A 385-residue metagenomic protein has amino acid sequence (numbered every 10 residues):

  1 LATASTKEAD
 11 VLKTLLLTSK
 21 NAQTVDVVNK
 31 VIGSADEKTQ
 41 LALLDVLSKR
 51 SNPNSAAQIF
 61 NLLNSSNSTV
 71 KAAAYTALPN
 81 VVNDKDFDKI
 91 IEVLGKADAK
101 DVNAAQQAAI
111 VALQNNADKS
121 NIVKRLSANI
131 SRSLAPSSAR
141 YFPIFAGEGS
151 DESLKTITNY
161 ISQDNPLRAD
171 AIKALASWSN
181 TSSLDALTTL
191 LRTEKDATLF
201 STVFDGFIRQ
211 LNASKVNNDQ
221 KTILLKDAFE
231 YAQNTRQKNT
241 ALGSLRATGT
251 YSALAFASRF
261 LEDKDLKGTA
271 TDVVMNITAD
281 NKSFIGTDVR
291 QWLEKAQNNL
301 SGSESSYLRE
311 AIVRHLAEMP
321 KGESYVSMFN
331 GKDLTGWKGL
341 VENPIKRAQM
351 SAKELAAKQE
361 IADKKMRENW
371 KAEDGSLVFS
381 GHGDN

Functional and structural regions predicted by a protein language model:
L1-T3, D10, N21-G33, Q40-L41 (+10 more regions): Amphipathic alpha-helical scaffolding segments comprising HEAT/armadillo-like alpha-solenoid repeats
T3, D10, T76, V93 (+9 more regions): Alpha-helical, heptad-rich or low-complexity scaffold/stalk segments that mediate oligomerization or tethering
A4-S5, A35-D36, S66-N67, A97-V102 (+7 more regions): Short inter-helical turns and helix N-cap capping residues of alpha-solenoid HEAT/ARM repeat scaffolds
A9, Q40, A56, K71 (+11 more regions): Residue-level detector of extended alpha-helical repeat arrays and alpha-solenoid scaffolds
V11-T18, A22, V46-K49, A77-N80 (+10 more regions): Core register positions within helices of long alpha-helical scaffolds
V28, L43, A74, L126 (+6 more regions): Hydrophobic beta-strand residues in large extracellular and virion-surface proteins
N67, A72-V82, A169-D185, T193 (+2 more regions): Repeat-solenoid scaffold signature
N298, Y307-N385: Carbohydrate-interacting regions of secretory-pathway proteins
